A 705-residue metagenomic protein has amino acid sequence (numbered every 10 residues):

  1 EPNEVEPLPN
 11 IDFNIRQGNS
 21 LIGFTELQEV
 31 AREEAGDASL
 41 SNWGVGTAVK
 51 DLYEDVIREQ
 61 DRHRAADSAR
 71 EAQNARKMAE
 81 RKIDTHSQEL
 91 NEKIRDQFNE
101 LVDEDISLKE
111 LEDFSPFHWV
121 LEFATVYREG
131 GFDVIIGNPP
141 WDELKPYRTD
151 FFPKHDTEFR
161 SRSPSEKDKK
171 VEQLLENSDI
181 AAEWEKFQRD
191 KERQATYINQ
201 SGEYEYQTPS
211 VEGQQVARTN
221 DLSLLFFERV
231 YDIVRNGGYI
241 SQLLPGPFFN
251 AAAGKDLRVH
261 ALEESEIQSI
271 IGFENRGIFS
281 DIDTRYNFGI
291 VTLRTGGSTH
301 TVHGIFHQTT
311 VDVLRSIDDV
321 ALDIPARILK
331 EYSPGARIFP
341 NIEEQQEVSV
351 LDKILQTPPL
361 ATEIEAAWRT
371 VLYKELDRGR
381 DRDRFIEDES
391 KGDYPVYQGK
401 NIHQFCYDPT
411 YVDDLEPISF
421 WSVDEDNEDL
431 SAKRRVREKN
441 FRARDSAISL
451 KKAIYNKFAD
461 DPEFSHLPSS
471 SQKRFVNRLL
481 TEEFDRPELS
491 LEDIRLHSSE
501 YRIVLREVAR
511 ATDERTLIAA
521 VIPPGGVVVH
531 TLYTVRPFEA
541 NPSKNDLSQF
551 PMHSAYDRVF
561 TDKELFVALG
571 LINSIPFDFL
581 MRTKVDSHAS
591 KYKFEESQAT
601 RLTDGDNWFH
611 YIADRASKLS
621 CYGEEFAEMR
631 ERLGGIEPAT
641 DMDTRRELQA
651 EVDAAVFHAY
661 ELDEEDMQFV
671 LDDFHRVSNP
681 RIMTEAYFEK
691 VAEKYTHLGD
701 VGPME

Functional and structural regions predicted by a protein language model:
E1-P2, E6, F13-E29, L40-T47 (+2 more regions): S-adenosyl-L-methionine
E34-D55: Charged, amphipathic alpha-helical linkers/stalks
V56, A72-R95, A616, R645-V656 (+1 more regions): Short amphipathic alpha-helical coiled-coil/interface segments
V56-A65: Amphipathic alpha-helical segments enriched in hydrophobic/aromatic residues interleaved with Lys/Arg
R64-Y127: Conserved helicase NTPase catalytic core signature
